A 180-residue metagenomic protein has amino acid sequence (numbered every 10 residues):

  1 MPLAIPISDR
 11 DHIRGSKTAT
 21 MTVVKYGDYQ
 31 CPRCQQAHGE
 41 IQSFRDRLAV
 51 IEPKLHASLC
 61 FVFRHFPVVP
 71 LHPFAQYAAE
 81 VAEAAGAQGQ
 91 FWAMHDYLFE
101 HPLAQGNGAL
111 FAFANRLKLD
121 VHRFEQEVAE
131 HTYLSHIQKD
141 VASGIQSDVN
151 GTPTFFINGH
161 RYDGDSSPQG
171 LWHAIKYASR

Functional and structural regions predicted by a protein language model:
P2-P6, K25-D28, R33, H38-V50 (+1 more regions): C-terminal cap of thioredoxin/glutaredoxin-like
A4-M21: A short beta-strand-turn-helix
S16, P70-F74, L103, Q126 (+2 more regions): Alpha-helix initiation/capping motif
A19, V24-N115: Structural alpha/beta surface segment adjacent to cysteine/selenocysteine redox centers across thiol/disulfide enzymes
